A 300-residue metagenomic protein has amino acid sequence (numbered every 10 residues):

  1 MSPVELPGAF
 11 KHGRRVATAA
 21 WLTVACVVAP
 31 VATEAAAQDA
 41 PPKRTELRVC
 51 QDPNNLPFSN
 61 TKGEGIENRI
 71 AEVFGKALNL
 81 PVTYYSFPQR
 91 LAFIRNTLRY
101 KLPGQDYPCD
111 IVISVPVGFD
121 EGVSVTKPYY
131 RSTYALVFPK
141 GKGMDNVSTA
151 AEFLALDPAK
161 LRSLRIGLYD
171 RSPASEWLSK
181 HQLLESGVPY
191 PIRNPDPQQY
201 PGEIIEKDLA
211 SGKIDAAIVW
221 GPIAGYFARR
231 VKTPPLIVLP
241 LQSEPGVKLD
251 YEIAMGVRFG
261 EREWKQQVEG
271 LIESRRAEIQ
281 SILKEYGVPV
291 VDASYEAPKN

Functional and structural regions predicted by a protein language model:
M1-G13: N-terminal secretory signal peptides that target proteins for export/translocation
A17-P30: Bacterial N-terminal signal peptides
D39-E121, P195-Q199, S211, E285-P289: Extracytoplasmic small-molecule ligand-binding "clamshell" domains of the periplasmic binding protein/Venus flytrap
D52-N55, R131-A135, G143, R229-I272 (+1 more regions): Periplasmic-binding protein-like
P53-L56, T61-A77, L136-P201, P222: Bilobed "Venus flytrap"/periplasmic-binding protein-like clamshell domains and structurally analogous long
I66, I70, F259-E278, I282: Short amphipathic alpha-helical coupling segments at ligand-binding clamshell hinges and other catalytic/signaling
K76, Y84-K160, P240-K248: Acidic, polar ligand-binding/catalytic clefts
Y169-S186, E269-N300: Ligand-binding clefts/hinges and TM-proximal coupling segments of bilobed small-molecule sensing domains
